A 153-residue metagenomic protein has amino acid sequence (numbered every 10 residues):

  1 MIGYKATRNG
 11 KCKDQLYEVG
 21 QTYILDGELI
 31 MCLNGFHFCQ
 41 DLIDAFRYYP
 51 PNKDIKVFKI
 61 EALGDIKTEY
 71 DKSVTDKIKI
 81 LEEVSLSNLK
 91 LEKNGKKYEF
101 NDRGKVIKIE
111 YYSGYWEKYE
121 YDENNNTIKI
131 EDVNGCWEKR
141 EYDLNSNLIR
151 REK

Functional and structural regions predicted by a protein language model:
M1-K153: Short, glycine-biased loop/turn motifs at secondary-structure junctions and in low-complexity Ser/Thr/Pro-rich termini
